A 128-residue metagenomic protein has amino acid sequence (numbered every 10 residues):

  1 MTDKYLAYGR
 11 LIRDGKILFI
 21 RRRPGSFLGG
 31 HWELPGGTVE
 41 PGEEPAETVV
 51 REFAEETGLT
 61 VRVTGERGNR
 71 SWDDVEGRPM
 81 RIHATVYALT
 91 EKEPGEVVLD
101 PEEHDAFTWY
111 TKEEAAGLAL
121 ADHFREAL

Functional and structural regions predicted by a protein language model:
M1, G9-R10, P24, G77-P79 (+1 more regions): Short secondary-structure boundary/capping segments
M1-L18, V86: Conserved N-terminal beta-strand and adjoining loop/helix that marks the start of the Nudix/MutT-like hydrolase domain
K4, I12, G29, L34 (+2 more regions): Short connector loops at helix/strand junctions that flank enzyme active sites, especially segments positioning acidic
G15, G37, R51-E52, T64 (+2 more regions): Structural detector for helix-capping/boundary residues
K16-E55: Conserved Nudix-box catalytic region and its N-terminal flanking loop in Nudix hydrolases and closely related
E56-V63: Short secondary-structure junctions
V61, R70-E96, T108, K112-E113: Active-site-adjacent beta-strand/loop module that shapes the phosphate/pyrophosphate-binding cleft
V98-L128: NUDIX/MutT-family hydrolases
